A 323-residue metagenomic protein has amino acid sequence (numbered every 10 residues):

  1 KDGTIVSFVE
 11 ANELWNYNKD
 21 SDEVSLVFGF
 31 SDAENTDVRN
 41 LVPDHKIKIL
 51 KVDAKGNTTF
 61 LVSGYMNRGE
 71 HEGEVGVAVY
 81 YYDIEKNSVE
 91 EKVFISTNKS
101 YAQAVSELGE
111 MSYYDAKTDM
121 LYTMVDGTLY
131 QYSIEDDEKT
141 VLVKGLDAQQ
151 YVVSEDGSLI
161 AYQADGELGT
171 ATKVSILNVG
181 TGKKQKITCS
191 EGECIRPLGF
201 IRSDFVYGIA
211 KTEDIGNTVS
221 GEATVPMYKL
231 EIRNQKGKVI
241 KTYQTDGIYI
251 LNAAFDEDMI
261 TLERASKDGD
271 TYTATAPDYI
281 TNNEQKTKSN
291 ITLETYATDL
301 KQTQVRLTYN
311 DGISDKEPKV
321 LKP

Functional and structural regions predicted by a protein language model:
K1, E13-P43, H71-A104, T123-K144 (+3 more regions): Surface-exposed loop/turn elements that mediate protein-protein interactions on large endomembrane-trafficking
K1, N35-D53, N98-Y113, K144-E155 (+2 more regions): Repeated scaffold domains used in trafficking and secretory/extracellular systems, primarily beta-propellers
D2-E10, L14-N16, L50-Y81, G109-V125 (+4 more regions): Short beta-strand elements that form the blades of beta-propeller/WD-repeat-like and other beta-sheet-rich scaffold
